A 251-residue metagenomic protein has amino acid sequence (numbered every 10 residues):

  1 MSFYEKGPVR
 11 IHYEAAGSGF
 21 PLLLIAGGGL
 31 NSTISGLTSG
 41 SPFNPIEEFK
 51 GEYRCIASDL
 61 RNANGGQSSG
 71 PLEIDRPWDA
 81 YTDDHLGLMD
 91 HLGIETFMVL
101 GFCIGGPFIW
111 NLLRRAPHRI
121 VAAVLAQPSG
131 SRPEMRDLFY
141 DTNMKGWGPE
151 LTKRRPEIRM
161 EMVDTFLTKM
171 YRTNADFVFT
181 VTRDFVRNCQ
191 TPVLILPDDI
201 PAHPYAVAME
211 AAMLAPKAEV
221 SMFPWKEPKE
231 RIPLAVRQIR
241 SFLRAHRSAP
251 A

Functional and structural regions predicted by a protein language model:
G7-S68: Conserved HGGG/HGGXW glycine-rich cap/lid loop of the alpha/beta-hydrolase fold
D59-A63, S129, P224-K226: Short beta-to-alpha linker loops that shape the active-site pocket of alpha/beta-hydrolase fold enzymes
D79-F97: Conserved acidic catalytic loop of the alpha/beta-hydrolase fold
E95-S131: Conserved hydrolase catalytic core segment
R132-C189: The alpha/beta-hydrolase serine catalytic core
C189, I195-P197: Short beta-strand/loop motif that positions the catalytic acidic residue of the alpha/beta-hydrolase fold
P201-V207: Conserved alpha/beta-hydrolase "acid-adjacent" motif
A218-A251: Catalytic active-site module of serine/aspartate enzymes centered on a nucleophile-bearing elbow/loop
